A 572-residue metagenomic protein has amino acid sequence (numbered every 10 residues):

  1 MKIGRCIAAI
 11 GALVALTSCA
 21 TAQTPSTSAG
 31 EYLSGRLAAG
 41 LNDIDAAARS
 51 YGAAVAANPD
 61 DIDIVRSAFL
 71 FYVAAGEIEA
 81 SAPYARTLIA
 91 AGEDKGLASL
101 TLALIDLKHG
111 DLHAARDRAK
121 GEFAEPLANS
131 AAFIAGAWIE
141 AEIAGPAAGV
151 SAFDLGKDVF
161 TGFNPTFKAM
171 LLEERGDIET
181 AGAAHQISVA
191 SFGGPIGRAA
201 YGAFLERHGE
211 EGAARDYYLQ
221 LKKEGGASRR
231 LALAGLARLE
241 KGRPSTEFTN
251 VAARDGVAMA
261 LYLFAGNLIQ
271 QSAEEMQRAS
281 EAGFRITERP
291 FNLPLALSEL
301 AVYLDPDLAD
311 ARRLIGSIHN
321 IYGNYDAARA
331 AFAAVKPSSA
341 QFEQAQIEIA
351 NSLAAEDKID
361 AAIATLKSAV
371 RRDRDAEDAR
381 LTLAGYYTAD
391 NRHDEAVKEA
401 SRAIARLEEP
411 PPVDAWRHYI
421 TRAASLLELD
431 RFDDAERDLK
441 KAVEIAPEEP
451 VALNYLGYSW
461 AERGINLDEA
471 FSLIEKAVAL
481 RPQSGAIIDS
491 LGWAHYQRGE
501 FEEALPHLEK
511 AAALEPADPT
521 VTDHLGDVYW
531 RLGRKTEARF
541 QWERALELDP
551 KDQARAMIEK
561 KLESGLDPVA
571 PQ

Functional and structural regions predicted by a protein language model:
A20-G30, D154-F160, S245-A260, E409-W416: TPR-adjacent "capping" and linker segments in tetratricopeptide-repeat scaffold/adaptor proteins
T27, D61, K95, N129 (+13 more regions): Residue-level recognition of tetratricopeptide repeat
R36, L70, L104, W138 (+10 more regions): Residue-level recognition of tetratricopeptide repeat
G40, A74, K108-H109, E142-I143 (+13 more regions): Register position in tetratricopeptide repeats
A57, A90-A91, A124-P126, G156-V159 (+10 more regions): Structural marker of alpha-solenoid helical repeat scaffolds
I64, A98, A132, N164 (+11 more regions): TPR alpha-solenoid repeat register
S67-A68, T101, A135, F167 (+11 more regions): Canonical tetratricopeptide repeat
I78-A90, L112-A124, P146-D158, I178-V189 (+9 more regions): Alpha-helical repeat scaffolds
